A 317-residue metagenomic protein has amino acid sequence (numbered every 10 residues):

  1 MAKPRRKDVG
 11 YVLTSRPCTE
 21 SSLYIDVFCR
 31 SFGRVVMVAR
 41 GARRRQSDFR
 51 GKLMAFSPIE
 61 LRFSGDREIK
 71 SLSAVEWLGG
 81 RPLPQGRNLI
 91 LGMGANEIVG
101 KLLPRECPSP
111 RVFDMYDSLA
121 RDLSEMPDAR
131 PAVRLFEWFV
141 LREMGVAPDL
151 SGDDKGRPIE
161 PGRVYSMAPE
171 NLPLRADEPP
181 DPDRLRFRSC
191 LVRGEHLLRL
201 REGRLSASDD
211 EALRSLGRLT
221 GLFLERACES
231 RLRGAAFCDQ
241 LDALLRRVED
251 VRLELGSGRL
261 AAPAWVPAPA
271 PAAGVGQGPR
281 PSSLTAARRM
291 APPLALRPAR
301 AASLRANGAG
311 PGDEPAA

Functional and structural regions predicted by a protein language model:
M1-L23, F28-A317: Non-catalytic alpha-helical scaffolds and adjoining flexible linkers that form interface surfaces for assembly
